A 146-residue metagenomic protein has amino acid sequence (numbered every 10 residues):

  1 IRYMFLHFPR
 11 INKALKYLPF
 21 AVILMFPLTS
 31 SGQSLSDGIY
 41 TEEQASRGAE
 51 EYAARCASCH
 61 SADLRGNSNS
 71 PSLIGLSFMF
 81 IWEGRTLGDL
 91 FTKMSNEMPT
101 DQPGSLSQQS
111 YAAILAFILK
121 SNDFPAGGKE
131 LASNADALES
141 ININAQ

Functional and structural regions predicted by a protein language model:
I1-A14: N-terminal secretory signal peptides that target proteins for export/translocation
L15-V22: Sec-dependent signal peptide hydrophobic core
P27-T29: N-terminal signal peptide c-region/cleavage motif recognized by signal peptidases
S31-E51: Electrostatic cytochrome c docking/interface patches
Q33, S72-F78, A132-D136: Short linear capping/connector segments at secondary-structure termini
E42-R47, R65-P99: Gly/Gly-Pro-rich "capping" loops immediately C-terminal to redox-active cysteine motifs in periplasmic/lumenal
G48-D63, I114, I118: The canonical Cys-X-X-Cys-His
P103-Q146: Flexible coil segments in periplasmic/lumen-exposed cytochrome c-class electron-transfer proteins
